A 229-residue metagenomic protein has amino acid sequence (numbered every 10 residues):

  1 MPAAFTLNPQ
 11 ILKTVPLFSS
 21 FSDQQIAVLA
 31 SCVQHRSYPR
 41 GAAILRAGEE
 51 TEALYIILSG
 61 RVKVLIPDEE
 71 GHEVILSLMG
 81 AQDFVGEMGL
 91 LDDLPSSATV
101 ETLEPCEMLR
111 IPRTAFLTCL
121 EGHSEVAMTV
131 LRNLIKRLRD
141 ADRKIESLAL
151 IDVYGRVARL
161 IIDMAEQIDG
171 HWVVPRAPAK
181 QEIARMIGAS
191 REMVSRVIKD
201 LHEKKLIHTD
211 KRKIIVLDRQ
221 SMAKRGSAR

Functional and structural regions predicted by a protein language model:
M1-R40, V85, G89-L90, G122: Cyclic nucleotide-binding regulatory module and flanking cytosolic helices
G41, E52-L65, A81-Q82: Glycine- and acidic-residue-biased ligand/ion/polar-headgroup-sensing regions
I44-E49: Short phosphate-coordinating micro-motif centered on Lys-Gly-acidic
E69-L76: Short alpha-helix-to-loop micro-motif enriched in aromatics/charged/Gly
S77-I135, R139: Cyclic-nucleotide recognition modules
L117-E121, D140-A149, I168-G170: Short helix-to-loop capping/linker segments positioned immediately adjacent to catalytic or ligand/cofactor-binding
V153-R156, I162-R229: Phosphate-/nucleic-acid-contacting segments
